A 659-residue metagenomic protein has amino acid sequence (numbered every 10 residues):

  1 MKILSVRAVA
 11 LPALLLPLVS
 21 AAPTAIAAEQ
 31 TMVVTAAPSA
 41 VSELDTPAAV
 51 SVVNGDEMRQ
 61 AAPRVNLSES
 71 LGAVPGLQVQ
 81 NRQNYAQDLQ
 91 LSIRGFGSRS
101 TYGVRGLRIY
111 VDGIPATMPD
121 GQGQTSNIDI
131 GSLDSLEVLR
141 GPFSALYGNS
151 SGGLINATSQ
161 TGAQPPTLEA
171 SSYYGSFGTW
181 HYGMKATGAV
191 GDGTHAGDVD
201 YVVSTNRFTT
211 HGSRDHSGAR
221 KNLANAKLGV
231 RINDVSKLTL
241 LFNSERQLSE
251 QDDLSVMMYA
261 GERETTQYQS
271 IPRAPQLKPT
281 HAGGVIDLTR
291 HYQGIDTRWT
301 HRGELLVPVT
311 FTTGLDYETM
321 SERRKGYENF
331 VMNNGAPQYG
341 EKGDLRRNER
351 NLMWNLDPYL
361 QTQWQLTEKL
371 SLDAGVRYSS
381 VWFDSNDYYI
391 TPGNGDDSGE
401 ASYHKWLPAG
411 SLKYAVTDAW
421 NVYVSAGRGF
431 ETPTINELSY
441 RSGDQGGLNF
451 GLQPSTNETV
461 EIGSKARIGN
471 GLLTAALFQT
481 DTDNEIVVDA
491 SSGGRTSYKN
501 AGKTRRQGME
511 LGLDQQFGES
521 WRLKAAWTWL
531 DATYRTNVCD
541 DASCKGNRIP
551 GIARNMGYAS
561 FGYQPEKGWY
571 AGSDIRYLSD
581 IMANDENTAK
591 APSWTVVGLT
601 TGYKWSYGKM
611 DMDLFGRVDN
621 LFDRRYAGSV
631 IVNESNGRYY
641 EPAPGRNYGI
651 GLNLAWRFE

Functional and structural regions predicted by a protein language model:
G106-L107, I114-R140: Short acidic/polar hinge/loop motifs at secondary-structure boundaries that mediate gating or recognition
I128-S171, H181: A beta-strand signature from Gram-negative outer-membrane beta-barrel systems, especially the internal plug domain
Y174-T209, S213-Q251, Q363, G375-R377 (+1 more regions): Transmembrane beta-barrel wall of Gram-negative outer-membrane proteins
T187, G229-R231, N243, V424 (+2 more regions): Conserved C-terminal beta-signal and adjacent last beta-strands/turns of outer-membrane beta-barrel proteins
T194, D253-I271, A415, N421-G427 (+3 more regions): Membrane-embedded beta-barrel scaffold of Gram-negative outer-membrane proteins
K237-T239, N243, L248-I390, A415 (+2 more regions): Face-selective signature of the C-terminal outer-membrane beta-barrel domain
R298-L305, Q365-L372, L477-D481, K499-N584 (+2 more regions): Gram-negative outer-membrane beta-barrel transporters
T319-E328, N334, W382-Y389, E400 (+7 more regions): Surface-exposed extracellular loop regions of Gram-negative outer-membrane beta-barrel proteins, predominantly
